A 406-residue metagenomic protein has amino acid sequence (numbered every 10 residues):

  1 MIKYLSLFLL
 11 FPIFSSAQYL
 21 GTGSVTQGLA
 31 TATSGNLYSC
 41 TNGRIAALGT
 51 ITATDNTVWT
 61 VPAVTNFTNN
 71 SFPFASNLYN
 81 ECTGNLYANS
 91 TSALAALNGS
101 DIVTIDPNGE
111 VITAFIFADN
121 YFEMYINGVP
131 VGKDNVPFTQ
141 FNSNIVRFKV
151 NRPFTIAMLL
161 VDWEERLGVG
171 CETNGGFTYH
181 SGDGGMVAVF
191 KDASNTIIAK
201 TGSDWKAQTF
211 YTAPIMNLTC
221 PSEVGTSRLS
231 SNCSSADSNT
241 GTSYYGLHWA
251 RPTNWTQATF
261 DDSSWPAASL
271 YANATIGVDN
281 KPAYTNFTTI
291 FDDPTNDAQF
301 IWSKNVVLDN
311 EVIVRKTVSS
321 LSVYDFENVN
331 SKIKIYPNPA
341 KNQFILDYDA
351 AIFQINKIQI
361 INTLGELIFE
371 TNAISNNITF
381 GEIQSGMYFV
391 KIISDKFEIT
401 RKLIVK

Functional and structural regions predicted by a protein language model:
M1-L20, L321-V329, M387, K396 (+1 more regions): Bacterial Sec-dependent N-terminal signal peptides
Y19-T22, T26, A32-G35, S39 (+2 more regions): An acidic-aromatic loop/edge-strand motif
N77-Y87, V318-Y336, A351: Residue-level detector of functionally pivotal "anchor" positions at catalytic/ligand-binding pockets or at interdomain
T104-M124, I156-M158, W265: Aromatic-lined ligand-binding clefts that engage carbohydrates, nucleic acids, or primary amines
E110, R152, S263, Q384-M387: A glycine-anchored, Pro-Gly-centered beta-turn/N-cap motif
M124-G132: Short strand-turn-strand beta-turns centered on an Asx-Gly dipeptide
G132-T139, F369-I374: Short beta-strand segments within Ig-like beta-sandwich modules, predominantly Fibronectin type-III
F326-Y336, A340-K406: C-terminal outer-membrane/trafficking sorting elements
